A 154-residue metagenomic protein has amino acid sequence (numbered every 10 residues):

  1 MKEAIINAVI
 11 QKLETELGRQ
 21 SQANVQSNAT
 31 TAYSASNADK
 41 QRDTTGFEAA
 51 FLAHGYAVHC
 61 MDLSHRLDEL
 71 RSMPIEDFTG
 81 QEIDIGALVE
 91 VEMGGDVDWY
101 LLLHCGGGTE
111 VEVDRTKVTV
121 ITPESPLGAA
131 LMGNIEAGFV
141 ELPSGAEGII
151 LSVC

Functional and structural regions predicted by a protein language model:
M1-R66: Helix-rich terminal scaffold detector
L13-L17, P74, I135: Generic secondary-structure transition motif, activating predominantly at the C-termini of alpha-helices
Y33, E76, E141-L142, E147: Alpha-helix boundary/interfacial micro-motifs
H54, V58-V97: Long amphipathic N-terminal alpha/beta scaffold segment
G80-P143: Non-DNA-binding regulatory cores of transcription-related proteins, predominantly C-terminal effector-binding
G95-D96, S144-I150, C154: Short, charged beta-turn/beta-strand-edge "cap" motif at the junction between a beta-strand and an adjacent loop
